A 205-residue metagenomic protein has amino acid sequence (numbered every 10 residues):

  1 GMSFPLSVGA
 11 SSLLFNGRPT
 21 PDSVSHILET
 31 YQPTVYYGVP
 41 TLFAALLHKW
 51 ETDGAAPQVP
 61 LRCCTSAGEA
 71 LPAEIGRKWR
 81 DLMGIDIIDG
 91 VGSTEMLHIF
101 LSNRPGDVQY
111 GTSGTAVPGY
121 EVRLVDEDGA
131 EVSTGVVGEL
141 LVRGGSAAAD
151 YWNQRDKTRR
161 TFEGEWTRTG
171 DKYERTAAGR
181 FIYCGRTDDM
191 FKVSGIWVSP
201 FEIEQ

Functional and structural regions predicted by a protein language model:
G1-T34, K49: Conserved AMP-binding/adenylation subdomain of ANL enzymes
S7-A10, P33-G38, H48-Q109, E121: Gly/Ser/Thr-rich phosphate-binding loop
E29, Y36, G144, A149-D150 (+2 more regions): AMP-binding/adenylate-forming catalytic core of the ANL superfamily
T41-F43, L71, A147: Alpha-helix capping/helix-boundary segments
G68, G92, G114, G129 (+3 more regions): Active-site glycine-centered loops adjacent to acidic/histidine catalytic or metal-binding residues that shape
G111-A116, E131, T161-G164: Short Gly/Pro-enriched turn/cap motifs at secondary-structure boundaries
R123-L141, R175-A178: Conserved beta-loop-beta connector loops within the AMP-binding
